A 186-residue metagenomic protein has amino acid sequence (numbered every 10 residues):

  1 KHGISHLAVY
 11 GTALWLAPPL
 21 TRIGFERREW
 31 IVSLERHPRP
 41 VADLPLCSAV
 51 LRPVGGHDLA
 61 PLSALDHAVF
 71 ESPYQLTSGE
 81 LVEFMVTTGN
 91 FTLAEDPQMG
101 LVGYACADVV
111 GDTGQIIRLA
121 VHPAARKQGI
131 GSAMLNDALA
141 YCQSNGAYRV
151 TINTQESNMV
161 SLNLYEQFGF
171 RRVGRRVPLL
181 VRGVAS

Functional and structural regions predicted by a protein language model:
K1, V121, K127-A140, S144 (+1 more regions): Conserved acetyl-CoA-binding loop-helix of GNAT-fold acetyltransferases
K1-C47, P178-L180: Acyl-donor-binding surface of acyltransferase catalytic domains
H2-T12, C142-N153: Conserved GNAT acetyl-CoA-binding A-motif
T12-E29, Q128, S132, E156-G174: Conserved active-site alpha-helix within GNAT-family acetyltransferase domains
A49-L62, V173: A short beta-loop-alpha structural element at the N-terminal edge of CoA-dependent acyl/N-acetyltransferase catalytic
V54, L119-V121, T154: Hydrophobic adenine-recognition pocket in adenosine-nucleotide-binding enzymes
A64-L76: Helix-loop element at the rim of GNAT/NAT acetyltransferase active sites that forms part of the acceptor-substrate
P73-P97, V102-A120: A conserved beta-strand-loop-helix scaffold within acyl/acetyltransferase catalytic domains
